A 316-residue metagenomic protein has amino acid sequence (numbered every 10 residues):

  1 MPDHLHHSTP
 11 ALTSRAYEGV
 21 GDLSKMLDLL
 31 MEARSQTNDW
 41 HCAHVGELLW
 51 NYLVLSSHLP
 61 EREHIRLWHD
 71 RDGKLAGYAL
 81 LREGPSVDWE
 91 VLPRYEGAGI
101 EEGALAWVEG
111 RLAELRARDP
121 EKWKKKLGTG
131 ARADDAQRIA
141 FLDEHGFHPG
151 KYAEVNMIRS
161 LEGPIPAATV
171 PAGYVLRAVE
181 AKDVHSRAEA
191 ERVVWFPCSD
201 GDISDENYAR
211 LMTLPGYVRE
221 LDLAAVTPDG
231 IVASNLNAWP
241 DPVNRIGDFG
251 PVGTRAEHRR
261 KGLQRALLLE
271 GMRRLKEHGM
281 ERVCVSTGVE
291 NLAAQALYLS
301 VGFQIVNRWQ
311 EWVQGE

Functional and structural regions predicted by a protein language model:
M1-H7, A79-A172, E311-Q314: Acyl-donor-binding surface of acyltransferase catalytic domains
M1-N51, A168-D202, I231: Short amphipathic alpha-helix that is part of the acyltransferase structural core
R15-L23, M31-R118, A131, P228 (+2 more regions): Conserved donor-binding loop and adjoining core beta-sheet/short helix segment in diverse acyl/aminoacyl transferases
G77, K151-A153, A233-S234, N307: A structural microfeature
G97-E114, T254, R260-E277, R282 (+1 more regions): Conserved acetyl-CoA-binding loop-helix of GNAT-fold acetyltransferases
L127-T129, F249, V283-T287: Conserved hydrophobic beta-strand within the GNAT/NAT acetyltransferase core sheet that lines the active-site cleft
R138, L142, Y298, F303: Conserved active-site tyrosine of GNAT-family acetyltransferases
G163-G247: Flexible, substrate/cofactor-facing loop regions flanked by secondary structure within enzyme catalytic domains
